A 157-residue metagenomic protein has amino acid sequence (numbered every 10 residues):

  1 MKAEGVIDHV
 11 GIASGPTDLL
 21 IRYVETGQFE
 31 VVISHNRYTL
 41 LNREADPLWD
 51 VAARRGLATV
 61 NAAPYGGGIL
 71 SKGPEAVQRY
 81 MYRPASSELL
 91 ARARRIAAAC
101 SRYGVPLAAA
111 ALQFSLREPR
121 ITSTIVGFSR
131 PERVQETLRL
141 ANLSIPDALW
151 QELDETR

Functional and structural regions predicted by a protein language model:
M1-R157: Beta/alpha (TIM)-barrel catalytic core signal, keyed to glycine-rich beta->alpha loops juxtaposed to Asp/Glu that bind
